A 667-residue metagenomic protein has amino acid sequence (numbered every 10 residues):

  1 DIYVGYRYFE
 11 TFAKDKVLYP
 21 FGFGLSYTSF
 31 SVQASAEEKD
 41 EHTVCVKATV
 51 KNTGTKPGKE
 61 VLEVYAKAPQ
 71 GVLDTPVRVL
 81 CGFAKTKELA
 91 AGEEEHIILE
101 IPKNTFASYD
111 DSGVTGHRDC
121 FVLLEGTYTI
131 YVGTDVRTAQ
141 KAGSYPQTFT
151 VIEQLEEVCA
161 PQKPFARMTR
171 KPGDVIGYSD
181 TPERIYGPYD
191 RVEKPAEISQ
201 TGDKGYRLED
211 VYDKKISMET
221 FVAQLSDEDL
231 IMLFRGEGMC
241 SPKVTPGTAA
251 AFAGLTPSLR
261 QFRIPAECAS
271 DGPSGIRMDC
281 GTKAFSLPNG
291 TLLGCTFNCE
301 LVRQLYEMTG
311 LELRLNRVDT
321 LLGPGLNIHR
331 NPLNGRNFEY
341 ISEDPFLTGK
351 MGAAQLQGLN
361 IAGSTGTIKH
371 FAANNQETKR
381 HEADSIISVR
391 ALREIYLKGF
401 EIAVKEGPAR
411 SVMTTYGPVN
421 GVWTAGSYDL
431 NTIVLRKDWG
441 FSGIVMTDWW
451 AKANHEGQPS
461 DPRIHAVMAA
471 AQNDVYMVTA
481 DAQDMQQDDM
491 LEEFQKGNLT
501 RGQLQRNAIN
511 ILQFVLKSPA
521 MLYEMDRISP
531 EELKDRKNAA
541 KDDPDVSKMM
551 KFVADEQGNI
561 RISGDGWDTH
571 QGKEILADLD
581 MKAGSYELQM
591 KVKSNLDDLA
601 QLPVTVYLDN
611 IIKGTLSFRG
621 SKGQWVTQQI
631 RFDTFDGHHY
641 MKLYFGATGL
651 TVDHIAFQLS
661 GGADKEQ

Functional and structural regions predicted by a protein language model:
D1-T138, C159-Q589, P603-T627, R631-A647 (+1 more regions): Glycoside hydrolase catalytic-domain context in secreted enzymes
N52, S594-L596: Extracellular acidic, Ser/Thr/Pro-rich low-complexity tracts
T138-Q162: Short beta-strand elements
